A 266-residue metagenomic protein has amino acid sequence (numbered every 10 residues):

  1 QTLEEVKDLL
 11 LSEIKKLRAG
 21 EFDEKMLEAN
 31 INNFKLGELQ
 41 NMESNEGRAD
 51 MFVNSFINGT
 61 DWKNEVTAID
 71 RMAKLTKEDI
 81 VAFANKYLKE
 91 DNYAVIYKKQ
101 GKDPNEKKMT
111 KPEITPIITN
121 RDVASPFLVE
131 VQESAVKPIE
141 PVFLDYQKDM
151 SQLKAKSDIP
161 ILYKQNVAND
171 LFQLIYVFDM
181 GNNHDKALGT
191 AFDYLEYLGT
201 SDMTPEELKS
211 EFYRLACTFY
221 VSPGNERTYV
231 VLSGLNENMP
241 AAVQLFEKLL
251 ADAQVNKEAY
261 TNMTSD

Functional and structural regions predicted by a protein language model:
Q1-A73, A94-K98, E106, K164-E196 (+2 more regions): M16 family metallopeptidases and their MPP-like homologs
N64-V177: Proteolytic maturation boundary segments
